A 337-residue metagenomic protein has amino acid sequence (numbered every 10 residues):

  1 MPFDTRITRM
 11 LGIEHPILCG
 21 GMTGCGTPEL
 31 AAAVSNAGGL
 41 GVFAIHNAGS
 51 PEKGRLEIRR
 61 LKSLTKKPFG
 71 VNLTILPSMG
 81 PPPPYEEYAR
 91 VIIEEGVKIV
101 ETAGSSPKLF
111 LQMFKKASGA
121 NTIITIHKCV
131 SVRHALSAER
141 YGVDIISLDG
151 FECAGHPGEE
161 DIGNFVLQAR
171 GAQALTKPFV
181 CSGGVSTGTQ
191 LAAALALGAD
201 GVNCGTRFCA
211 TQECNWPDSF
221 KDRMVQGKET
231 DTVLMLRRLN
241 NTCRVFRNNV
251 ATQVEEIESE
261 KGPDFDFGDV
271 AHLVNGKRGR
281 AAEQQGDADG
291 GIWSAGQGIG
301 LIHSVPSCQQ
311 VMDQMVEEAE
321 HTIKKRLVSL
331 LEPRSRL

Functional and structural regions predicted by a protein language model:
M1-L175: Active-site entrance/lid segments in N-terminal catalytic domains of soluble metabolic enzymes
M22, G184-V185: Active-site metal-binding loops of divalent metal-dependent hydrolases
G158-V180, S186-L337: Conserved active-site-proximal phosphate/metal-binding subdomains
